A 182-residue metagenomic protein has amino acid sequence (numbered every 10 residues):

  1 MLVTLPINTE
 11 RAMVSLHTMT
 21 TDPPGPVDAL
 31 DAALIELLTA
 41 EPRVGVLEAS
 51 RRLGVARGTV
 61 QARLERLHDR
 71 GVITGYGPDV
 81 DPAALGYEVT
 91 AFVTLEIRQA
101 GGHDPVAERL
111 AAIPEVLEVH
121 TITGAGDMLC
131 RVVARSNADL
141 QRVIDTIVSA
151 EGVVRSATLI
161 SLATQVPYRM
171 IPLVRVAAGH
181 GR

Functional and structural regions predicted by a protein language model:
M1-R182: A compositional/biophysical signature of low hydrophobicity enriched in polar/charged and small residues
